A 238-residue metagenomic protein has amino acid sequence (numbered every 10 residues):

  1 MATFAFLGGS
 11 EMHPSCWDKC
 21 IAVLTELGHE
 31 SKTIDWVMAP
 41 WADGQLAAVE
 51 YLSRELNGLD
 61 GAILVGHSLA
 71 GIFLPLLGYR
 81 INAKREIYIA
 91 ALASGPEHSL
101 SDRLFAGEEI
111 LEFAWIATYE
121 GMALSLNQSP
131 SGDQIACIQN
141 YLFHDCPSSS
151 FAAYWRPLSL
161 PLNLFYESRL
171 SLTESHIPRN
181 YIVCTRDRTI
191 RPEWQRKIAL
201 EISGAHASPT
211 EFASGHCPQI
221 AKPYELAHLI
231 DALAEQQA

Functional and structural regions predicted by a protein language model:
A2-W41: Conserved HGGG/HGGXW glycine-rich cap/lid loop of the alpha/beta-hydrolase fold
L7-S10, S68, A91, C184: Glycine-rich His-Gly loop
K32-I63, S101-F105, E109: Active-site loop/oxyanion-hole signature of alpha/beta-hydrolase fold enzymes
V65-L74: Gly/Ala-rich beta-loop-alpha elbow adjacent to hydrolase catalytic centers
Y79-A83, I87-N127, N163-F165: Flexible "cap/lid" loop of the alpha/beta hydrolase fold
L124-T173: Conserved alpha/beta-hydrolase catalytic His-Asp/Glu region
R156-I220, Y224, H228: Conserved serine/cysteine hydrolase catalytic core
